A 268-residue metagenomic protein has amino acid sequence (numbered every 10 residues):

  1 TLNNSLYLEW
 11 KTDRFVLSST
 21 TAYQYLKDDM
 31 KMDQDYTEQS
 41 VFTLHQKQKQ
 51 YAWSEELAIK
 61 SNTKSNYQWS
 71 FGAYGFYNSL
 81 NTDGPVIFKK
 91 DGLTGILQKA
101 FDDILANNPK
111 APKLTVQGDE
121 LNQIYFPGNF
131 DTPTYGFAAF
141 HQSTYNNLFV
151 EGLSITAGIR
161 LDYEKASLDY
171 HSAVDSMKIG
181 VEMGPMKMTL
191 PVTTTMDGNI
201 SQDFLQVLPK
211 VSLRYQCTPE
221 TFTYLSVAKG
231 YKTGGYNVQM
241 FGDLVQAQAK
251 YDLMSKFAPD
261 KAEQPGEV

Functional and structural regions predicted by a protein language model:
T1, G95-F126, E182-M196, D252-P259: Flexible glycine-rich, low-complexity coil/linker segments exposed to the extracellular/periplasmic environment
T1-S70, F76-N78, T82-G84: Outer-membrane beta-barrel domain signature, strongest for Gram-negative TonB-dependent receptors and also present
S18, D29-K31, Y67, N81-D83 (+6 more regions): Short acidic, gly/pro-rich beta-turn/loop elements at beta-sheet edges and active-site/ligand-binding grooves
Q24, D33-F42, V86-I96, H171-E182 (+2 more regions): Flexible, surface-exposed loop regions and adjacent strand-edge segments of Gram-negative outer-membrane beta-barrel
M32, Q117-D119, S201: Short, positively charged
I59-N62, Y74-F76, F130-V268: Structural signature of Gram-negative outer-membrane beta-barrels, strongest in the C-terminal barrel of TonB-dependent
F71-Y74, P85-I87, L93, L97 (+1 more regions): A broadly structural signal marking compact, well-ordered functional cores that mediate small-ligand/cofactor/substrate
